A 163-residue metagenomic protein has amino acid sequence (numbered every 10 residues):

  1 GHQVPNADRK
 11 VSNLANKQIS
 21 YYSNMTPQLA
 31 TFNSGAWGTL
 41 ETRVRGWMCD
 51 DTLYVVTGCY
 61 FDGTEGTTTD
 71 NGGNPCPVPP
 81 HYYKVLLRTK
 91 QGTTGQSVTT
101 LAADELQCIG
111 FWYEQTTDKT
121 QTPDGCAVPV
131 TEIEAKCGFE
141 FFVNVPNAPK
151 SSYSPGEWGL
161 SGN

Functional and structural regions predicted by a protein language model:
G1-N163: Domain-level detector of nuclease and nuclease-like folds in predominantly extracellular/periplasmic contexts
